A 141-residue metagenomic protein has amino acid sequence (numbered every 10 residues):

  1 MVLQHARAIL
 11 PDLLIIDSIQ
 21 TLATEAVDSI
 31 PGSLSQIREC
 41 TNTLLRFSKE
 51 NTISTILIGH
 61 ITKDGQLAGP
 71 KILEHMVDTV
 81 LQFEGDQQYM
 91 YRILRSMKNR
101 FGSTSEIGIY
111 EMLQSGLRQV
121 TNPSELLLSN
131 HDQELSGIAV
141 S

Functional and structural regions predicted by a protein language model:
M1, T62-G65, Q88-Y89: Short acidic loop-to-helix transition motifs that present clustered carboxylates
M1-R46: Conserved inter-motif catalytic segment of the P-loop NTP-binding fold
Q4-L14, Q20-L22, M76, G85-S141: Conserved P-loop NTPase
A6, A26-D28, A68-P70, L94-R95: Short amphipathic alpha-helical segments
L22-A26, I61-L67: Short, solvent-exposed loop/turn segments at secondary-structure junctions
S35-I56, H60, M76-Q87: Substrate-engagement module of ASCE P-loop NTPases
E39, A68, Y91: Conserved active-site and cofactor/substrate-binding residues in soluble primary-metabolism enzymes
Q66-M76: Short regulatory helix/loop adjacent to the ATP-binding pocket of P-loop NTPases
